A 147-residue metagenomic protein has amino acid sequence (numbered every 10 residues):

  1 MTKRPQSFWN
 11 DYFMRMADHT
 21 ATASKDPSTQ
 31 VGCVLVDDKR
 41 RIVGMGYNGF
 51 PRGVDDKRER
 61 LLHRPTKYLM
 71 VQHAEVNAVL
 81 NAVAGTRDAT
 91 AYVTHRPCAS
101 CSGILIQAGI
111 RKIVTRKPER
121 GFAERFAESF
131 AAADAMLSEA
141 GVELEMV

Functional and structural regions predicted by a protein language model:
M1-V147: Zinc-dependent deaminase catalytic domain
